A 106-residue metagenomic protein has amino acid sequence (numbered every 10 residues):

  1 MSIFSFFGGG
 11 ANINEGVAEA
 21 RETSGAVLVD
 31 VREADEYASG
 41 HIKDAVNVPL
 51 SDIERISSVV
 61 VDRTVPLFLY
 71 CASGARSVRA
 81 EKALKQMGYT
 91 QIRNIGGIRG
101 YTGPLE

Functional and structural regions predicted by a protein language model:
S2-E19, T23-A26, A34-P66, A75-E106: Rhodanese-like catalytic fold shared by cysteine-dependent sulfurtransferases and DSP/PTP-type phosphatases
D30: N-terminal glycine-rich beta->alpha transition that marks the start or flank of a dinucleotide-binding site
Y70: Short, surface-exposed ligand- or partner-binding patches at beta-edge/loop junctions that are enriched in aromatics
